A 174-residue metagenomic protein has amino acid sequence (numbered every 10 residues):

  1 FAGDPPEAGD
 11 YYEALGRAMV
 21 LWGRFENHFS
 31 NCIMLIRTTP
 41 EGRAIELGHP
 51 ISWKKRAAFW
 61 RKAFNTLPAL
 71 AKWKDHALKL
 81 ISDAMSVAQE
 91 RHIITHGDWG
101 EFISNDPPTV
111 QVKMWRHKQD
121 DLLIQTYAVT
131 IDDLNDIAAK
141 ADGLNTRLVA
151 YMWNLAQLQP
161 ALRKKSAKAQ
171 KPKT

Functional and structural regions predicted by a protein language model:
F1-G9, T66-D75, L122-Q125: Short, charged/polar, low-complexity loop and linker segments that flank or interrupt alpha-helical bundles
F1-N65, S82-N105, D133-K165: Amphipathic alpha-helical interface elements
K74-S82: Conserved interaction-surface patches within small, structured recognition/assembly domains
P107-D121: An amphipathic alpha-helical core segment
Q119-V129, D133: Short His/Asp/Glu-rich catalytic/ion-coordination signatures at enzyme active sites or charged loops
R163-T174: Short Lys/Arg-rich cationic patches that frequently serve as NLS/NoLS or arginine-rich RNA/DNA-binding motifs
